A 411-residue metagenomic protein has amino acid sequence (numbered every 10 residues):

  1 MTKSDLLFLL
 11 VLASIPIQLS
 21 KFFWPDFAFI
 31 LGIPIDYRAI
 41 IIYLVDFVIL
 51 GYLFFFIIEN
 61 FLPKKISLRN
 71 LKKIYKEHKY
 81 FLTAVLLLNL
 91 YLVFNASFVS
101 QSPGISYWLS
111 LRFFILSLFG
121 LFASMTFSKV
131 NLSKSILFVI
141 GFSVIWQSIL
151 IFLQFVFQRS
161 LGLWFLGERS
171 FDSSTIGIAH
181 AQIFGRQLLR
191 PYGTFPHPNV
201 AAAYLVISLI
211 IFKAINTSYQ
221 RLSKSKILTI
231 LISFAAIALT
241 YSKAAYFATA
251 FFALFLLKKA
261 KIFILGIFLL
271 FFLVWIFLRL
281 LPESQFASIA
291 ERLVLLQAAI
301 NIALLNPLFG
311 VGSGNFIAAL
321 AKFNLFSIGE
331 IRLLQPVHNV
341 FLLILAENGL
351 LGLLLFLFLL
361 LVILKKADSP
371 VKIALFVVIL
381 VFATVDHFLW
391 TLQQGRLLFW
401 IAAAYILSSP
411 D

Functional and structural regions predicted by a protein language model:
M1-L62, F94-A96, I379: N-terminal signal-anchor transmembrane segment
L50-L53, I210, K259-I262, K372-T384 (+1 more regions): Transmembrane alpha-helices of multi-pass inner-membrane enzymes
L53, N89-V93, L118, K134-K259 (+1 more regions): Alpha-helical transmembrane segments of multi-pass inner-membrane proteins
A84-L87, S102-M125, S135, V139 (+1 more regions): Aromatic-anchored transmembrane helix interface
I149, Q154-Q158, T240-K243, L256-A290 (+2 more regions): A membrane-periplasm/extracellular boundary helix in multi-pass inner-membrane enzymes that assemble envelope glycans
G193, H197, F234, F309 (+1 more regions): A conserved mid-to-late transmembrane alpha helix and its immediate loop/hinge that forms the functional core
A250-K258, E347-L380: Hydrophobic transmembrane alpha-helices and their immediate junctions
P282-N301, F309-N348: Long extracytoplasmic/lumenal interhelical loops at the membrane interface of multi-pass membrane proteins
